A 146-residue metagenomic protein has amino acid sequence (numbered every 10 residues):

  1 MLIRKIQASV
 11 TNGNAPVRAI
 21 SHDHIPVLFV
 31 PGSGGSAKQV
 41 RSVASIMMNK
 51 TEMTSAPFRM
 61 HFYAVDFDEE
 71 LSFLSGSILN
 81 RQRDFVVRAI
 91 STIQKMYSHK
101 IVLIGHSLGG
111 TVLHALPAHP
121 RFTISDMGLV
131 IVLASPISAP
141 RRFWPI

Functional and structural regions predicted by a protein language model:
M1-A64, D68, S75-S77: Flexible, membrane-associating and regulatory peripheral segments of lipid-active enzymes
L28-G34, E69-L74, I78-I146: Serine-dependent carboxylesterase/thioesterase catalytic core of lipase-like alpha/beta-hydrolase/SGNH enzymes
